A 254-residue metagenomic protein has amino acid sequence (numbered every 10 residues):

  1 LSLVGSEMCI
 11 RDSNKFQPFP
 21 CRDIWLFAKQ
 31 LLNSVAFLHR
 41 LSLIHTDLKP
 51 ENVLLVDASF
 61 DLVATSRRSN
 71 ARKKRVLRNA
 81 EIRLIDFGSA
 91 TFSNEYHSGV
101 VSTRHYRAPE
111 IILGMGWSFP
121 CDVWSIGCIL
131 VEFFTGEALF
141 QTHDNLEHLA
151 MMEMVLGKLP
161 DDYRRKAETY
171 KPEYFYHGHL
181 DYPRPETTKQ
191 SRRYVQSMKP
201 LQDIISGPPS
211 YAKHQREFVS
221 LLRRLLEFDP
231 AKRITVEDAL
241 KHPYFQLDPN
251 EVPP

Functional and structural regions predicted by a protein language model:
L1-I10: Single conserved hydrophobic/aromatic residue that forms the stacking wall/gate of nucleotide- or nucleobase-binding
F27-A28: Activation segment signature within eukaryotic-like protein kinase domains
H39-V56, D61-R72: Catalytic-loop of the protein kinase fold
S59, A231-P254: Regulatory extensions flanking the kinase catalytic core
G88-E95, K158-R223: C-terminal lobe substrate-recognition/regulatory segment of protein kinase catalytic domains
H97-G114: Conserved activation segment of eukaryotic-like protein kinases, specifically the C-terminal portion of the activation
D122: Conserved catalytic-loop aspartate of Hanks-type protein kinases
